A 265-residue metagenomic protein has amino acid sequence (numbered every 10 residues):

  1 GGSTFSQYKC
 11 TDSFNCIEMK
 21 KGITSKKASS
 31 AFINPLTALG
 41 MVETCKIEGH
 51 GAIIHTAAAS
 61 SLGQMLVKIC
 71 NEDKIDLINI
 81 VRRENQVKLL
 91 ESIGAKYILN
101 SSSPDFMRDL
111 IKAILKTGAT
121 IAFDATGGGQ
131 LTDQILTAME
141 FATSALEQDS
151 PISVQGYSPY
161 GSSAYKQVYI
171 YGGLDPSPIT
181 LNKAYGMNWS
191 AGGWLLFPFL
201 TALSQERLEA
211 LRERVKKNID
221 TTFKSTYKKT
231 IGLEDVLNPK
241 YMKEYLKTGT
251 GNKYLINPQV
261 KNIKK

Functional and structural regions predicted by a protein language model:
G1, L77-R82, V168-Y171: Short, hydrophobic beta-strand segments that form beta-sheet elements in well-ordered domains
G1-E18, F32, C45, I98: Glycine-rich phosphate/adenylate-binding loop and adjacent beta-alpha elements of nucleotide- or dinucleotide-binding
G22, E84, K88, N238 (+1 more regions): PLP-dependent amino-acid enzyme catalytic core
K27-A28: C-terminal boundary of histidine-terminating zinc-finger modules
A31-P104, R108-D109: Mid-domain Rossmann-like dinucleotide-binding core that forms the NAD(H)/NADP(H) cofactor-binding site
I47, I93, Y97-G192: Glycine-rich cofactor phosphate-binding loops and adjacent beta1-alpha1 units of small-molecule cofactor enzyme domains
A59, G128-G129, K261: Short glycine-rich anion-binding loops that position phosphate/pyrophosphate groups of nucleotides and phosphorylated
L136, A142-E147, P198-K265: C-terminal hydrophobic helical "lid"/dimerization subdomain of Rossmann-like NAD(P)H-dependent oxidoreductases
